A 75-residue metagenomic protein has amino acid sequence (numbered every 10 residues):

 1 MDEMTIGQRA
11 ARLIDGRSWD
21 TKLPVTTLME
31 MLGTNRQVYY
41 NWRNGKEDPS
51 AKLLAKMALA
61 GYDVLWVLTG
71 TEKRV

Functional and structural regions predicted by a protein language model:
M1-T27: A short, Lys/Arg-rich alpha-helix, primarily the initiator
R12, G33-R36, L59: Intrinsically disordered, low-complexity regions enriched in Ser/Pro/Gly/Gln/His and often acidic
R12, N41, T69: DNA-binding alpha-helical recognition surfaces that contact promoter or target DNA
W19-N41: Short alpha-helical DNA-recognition segment
R43, G61, T71: DNA major-groove recognition helix of helix-turn-helix
A51-L68: DNA major-groove recognition helix of helix-turn-helix/homeodomain DNA-binding modules
